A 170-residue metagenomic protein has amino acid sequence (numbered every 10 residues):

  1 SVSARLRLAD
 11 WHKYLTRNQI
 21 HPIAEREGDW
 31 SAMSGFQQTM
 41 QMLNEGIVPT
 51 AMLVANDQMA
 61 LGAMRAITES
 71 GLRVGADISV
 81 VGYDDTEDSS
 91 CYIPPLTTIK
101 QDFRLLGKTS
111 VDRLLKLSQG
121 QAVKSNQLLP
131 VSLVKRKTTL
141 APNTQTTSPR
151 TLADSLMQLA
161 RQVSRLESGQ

Functional and structural regions predicted by a protein language model:
S1-Q170: Bacterial carbohydrate/catabolite-sensing allosteric modules
